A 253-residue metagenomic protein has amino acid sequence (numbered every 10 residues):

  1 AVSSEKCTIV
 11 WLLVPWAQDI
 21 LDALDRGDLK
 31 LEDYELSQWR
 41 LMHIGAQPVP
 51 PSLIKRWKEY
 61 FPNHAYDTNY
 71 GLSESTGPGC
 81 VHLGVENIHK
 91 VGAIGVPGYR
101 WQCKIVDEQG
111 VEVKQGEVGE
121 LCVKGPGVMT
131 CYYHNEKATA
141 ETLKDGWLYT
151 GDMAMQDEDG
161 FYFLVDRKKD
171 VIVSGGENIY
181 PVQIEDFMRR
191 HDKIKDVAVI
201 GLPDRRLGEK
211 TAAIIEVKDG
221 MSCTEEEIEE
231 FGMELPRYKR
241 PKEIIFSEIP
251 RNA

Functional and structural regions predicted by a protein language model:
V2-S3, V10, G125, T130-C131 (+3 more regions): AMP-binding/adenylate-forming catalytic core of the ANL superfamily
C7-L12, L21-H89, Q102: Gly/Ser/Thr-rich phosphate-binding loop
L29-Y34, Q102-K104, M153, F231 (+1 more regions): Generic short beta-strand
A46, G71, G95, D152 (+1 more regions): Active-site glycine-centered loops adjacent to acidic/histidine catalytic or metal-binding residues that shape
Y66-E74, A93-P97, I200-P203: Beta-strand->loop->alpha-helix junctions that form or flank phosphate-binding loops in nucleotide-handling enzymes
V91-P97, E112, T142-G146: Short Gly/Pro-enriched turn/cap motifs at secondary-structure boundaries
K104-C122, E158-D159, M221-E225: Conserved beta-loop-beta connector loops within the AMP-binding
G110, S247-A253: Flexible lysine-rich "adenylation lid" loop at the C-terminal edge of ANL adenylation domains
